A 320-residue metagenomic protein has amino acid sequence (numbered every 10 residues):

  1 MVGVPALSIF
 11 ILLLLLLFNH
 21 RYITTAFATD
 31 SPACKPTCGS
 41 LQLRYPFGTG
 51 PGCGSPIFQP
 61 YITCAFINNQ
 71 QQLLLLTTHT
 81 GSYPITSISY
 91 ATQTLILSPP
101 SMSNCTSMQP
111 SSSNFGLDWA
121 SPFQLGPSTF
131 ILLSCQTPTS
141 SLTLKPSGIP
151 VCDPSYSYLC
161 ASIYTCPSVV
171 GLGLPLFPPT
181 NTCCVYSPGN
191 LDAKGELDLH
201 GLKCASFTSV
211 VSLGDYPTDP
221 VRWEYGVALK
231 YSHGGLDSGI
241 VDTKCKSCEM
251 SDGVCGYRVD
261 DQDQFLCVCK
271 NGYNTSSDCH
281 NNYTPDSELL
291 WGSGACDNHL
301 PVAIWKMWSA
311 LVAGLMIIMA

Functional and structural regions predicted by a protein language model:
V2-A320: Extracellular/lumenal glycoprotein segments
